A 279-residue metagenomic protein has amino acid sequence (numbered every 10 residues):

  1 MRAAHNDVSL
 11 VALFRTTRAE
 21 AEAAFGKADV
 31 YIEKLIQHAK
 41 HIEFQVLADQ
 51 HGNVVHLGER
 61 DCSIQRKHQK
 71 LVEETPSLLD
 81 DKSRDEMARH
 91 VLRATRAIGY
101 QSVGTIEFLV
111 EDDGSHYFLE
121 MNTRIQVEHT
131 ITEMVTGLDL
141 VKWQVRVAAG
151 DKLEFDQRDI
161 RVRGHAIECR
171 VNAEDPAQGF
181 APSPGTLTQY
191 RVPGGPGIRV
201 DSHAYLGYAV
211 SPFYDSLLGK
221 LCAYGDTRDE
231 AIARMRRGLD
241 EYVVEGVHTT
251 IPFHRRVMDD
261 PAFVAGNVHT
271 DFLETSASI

Functional and structural regions predicted by a protein language model:
A3-I279: ATP-dependent carboxylate activation and anion-phosphoryl transfer catalytic cores that bind Mg-ATP to form
